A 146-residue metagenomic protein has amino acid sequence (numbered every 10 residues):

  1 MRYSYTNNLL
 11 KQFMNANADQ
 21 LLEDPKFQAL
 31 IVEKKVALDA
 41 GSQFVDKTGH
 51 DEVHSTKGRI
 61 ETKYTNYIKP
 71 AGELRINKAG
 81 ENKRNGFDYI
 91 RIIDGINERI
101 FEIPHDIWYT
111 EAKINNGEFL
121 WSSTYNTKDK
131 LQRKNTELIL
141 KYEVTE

Functional and structural regions predicted by a protein language model:
M1-E146: Nucleic-acid endonuclease domains
